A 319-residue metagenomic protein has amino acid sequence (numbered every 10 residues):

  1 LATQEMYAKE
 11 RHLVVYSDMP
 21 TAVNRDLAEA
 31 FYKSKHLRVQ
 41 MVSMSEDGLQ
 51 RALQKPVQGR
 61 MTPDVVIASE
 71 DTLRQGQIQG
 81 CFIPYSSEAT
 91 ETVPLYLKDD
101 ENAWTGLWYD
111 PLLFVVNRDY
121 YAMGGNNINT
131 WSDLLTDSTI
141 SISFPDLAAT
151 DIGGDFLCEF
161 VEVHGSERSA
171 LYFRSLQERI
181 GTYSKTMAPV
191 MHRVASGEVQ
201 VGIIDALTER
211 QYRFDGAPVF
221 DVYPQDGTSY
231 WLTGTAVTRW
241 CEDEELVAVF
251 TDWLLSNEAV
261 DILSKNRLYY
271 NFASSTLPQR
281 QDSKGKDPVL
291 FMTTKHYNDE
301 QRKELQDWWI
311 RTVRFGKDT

Functional and structural regions predicted by a protein language model:
L1-R38, F114: Short, polar/charged alpha-helical segment
V14-D26, M44-L53, M61-M191, A195-E198: Extracytoplasmic ligand-binding site segments that recognize negatively charged/polar headgroups
L27, R168, Y172, E242-L254 (+1 more regions): Short amphipathic alpha-helical coupling segments at ligand-binding clamshell hinges and other catalytic/signaling
D71-Q77, A195-P218: A ligand-binding cleft/hinge motif common to bilobed small-molecule-binding domains
L95, D110, Y172-Q177, Y183-S184 (+2 more regions): Periplasmic-binding protein-like
V115-Y120, L157, W231-D243, I262-L263: A bilobed periplasmic-binding-protein/Venus flytrap-type ligand-binding module shared by bacterial periplasmic
I140-A148, L254-T276: Periplasmic-binding protein-like
Q279-T319: Extracellular/periplasmic bilobal clamshell ligand-binding domains
